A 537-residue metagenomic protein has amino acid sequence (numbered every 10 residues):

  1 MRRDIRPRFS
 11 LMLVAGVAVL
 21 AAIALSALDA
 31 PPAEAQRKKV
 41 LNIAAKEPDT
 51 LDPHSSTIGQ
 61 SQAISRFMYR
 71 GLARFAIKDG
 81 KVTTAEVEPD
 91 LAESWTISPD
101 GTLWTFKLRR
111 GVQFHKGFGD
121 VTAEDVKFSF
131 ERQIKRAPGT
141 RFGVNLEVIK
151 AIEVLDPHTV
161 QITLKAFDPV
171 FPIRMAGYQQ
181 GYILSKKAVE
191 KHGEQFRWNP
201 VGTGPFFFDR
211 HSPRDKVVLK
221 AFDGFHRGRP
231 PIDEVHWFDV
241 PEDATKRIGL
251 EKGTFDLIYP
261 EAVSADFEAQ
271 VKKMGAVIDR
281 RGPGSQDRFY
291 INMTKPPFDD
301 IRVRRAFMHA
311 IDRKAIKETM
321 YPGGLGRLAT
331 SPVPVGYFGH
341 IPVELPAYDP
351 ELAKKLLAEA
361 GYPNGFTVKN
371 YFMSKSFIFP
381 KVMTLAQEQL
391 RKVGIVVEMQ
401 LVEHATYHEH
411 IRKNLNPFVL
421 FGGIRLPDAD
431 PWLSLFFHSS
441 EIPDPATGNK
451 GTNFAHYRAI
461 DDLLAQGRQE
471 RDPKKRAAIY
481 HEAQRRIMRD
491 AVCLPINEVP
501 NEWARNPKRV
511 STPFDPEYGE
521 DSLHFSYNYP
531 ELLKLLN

Functional and structural regions predicted by a protein language model:
E34-Q36, K107, R141-A188, R210: Surface-exposed binding/hinge segments that line and control ligand-binding clefts or catalytic entry sites
K39-L41, S212, A221, R280 (+3 more regions): Detector for C-terminal structural segments
N42, T122-S129, P157-T163, G204-P205 (+8 more regions): Alpha-helical secondary-structure segments
A44-P99, E131, N199-T203: N-terminal lobe/hinge region of extracytoplasmic solute-binding protein
R74-V82, A176-P230, E234, E242-A244 (+3 more regions): Gly/Pro-rich hinge or "lid" segments in bacterial periplasmic/extracellular proteins
F75-A76, K220-D223, R281-A306, A310 (+3 more regions): A bilobed periplasmic-binding-protein/Venus flytrap-type ligand-binding module shared by bacterial periplasmic
E93-G139, Q161, W237, G249 (+1 more regions): Aromatic- and charge-enriched surface segment that lines or borders ligand/interaction sites
F222-E268, Q387, V396-E398: Ligand-site clamp/hinge motif
